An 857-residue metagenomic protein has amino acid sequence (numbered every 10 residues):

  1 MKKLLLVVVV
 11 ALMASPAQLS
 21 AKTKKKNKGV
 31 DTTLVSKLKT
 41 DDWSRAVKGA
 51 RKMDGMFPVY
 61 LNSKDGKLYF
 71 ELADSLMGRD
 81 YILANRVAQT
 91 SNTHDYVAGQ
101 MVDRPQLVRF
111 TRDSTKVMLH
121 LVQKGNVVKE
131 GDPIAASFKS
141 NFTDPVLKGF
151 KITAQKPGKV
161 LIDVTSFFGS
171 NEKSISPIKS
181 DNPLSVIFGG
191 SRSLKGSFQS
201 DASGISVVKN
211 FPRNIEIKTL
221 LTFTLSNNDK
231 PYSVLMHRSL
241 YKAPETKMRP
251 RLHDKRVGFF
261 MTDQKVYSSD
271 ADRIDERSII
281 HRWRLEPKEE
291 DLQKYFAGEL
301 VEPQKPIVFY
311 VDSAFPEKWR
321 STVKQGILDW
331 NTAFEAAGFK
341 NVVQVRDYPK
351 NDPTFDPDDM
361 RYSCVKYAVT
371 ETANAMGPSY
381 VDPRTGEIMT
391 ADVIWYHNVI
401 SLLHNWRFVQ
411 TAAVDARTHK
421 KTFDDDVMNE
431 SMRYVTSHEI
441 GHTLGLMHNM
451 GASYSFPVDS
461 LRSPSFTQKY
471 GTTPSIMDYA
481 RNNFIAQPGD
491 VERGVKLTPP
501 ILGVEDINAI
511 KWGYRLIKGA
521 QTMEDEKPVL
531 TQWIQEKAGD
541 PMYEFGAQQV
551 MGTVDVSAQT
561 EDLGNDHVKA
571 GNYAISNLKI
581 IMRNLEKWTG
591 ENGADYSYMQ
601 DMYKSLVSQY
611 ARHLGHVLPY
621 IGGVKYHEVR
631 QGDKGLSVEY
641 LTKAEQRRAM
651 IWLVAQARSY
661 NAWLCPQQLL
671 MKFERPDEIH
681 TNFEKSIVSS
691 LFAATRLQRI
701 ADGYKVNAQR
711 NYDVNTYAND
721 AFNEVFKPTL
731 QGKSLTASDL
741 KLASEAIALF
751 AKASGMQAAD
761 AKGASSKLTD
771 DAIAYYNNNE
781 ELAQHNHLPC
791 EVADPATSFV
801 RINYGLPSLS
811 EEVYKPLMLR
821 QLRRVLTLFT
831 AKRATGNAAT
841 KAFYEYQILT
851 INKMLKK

Functional and structural regions predicted by a protein language model:
M1-K24: Bacterial Sec-dependent N-terminal signal peptides
K22-F315, V342, Y348-L402, R407-D424 (+5 more regions): Auxiliary tRNA-acceptor-end handling modules of aminoacyl-tRNA synthetases
L38, D347-A368, E430-Q487: The catalytic-center signature of Zn2+-dependent metalloproteases
M77-G78, K318-V342: Zn2+-dependent metallopeptidase catalytic core
W319-G326, M428, M432, T436 (+1 more regions): Stable alpha-helical elements in mature extracytoplasmic
L328-F339, G441-H442, L446, N482 (+1 more regions): Sec-exported extracytoplasmic/periplasmic mature domains
M376, V381, E387-W395, R433-L444 (+3 more regions): Extended catalytic-interface subdomain
S453-K857: Conserved catalytic/binding loops enriched for acidic/polar residues
